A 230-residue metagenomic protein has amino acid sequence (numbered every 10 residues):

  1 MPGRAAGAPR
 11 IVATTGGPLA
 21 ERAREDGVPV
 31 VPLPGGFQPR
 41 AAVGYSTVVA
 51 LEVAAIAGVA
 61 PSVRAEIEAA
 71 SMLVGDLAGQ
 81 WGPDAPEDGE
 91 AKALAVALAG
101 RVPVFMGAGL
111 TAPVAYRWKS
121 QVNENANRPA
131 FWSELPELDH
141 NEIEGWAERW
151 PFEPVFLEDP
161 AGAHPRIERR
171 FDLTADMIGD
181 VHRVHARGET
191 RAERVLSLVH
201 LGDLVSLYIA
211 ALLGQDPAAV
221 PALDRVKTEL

Functional and structural regions predicted by a protein language model:
M1-L77, V96, P160-D176, D180-H182: Glycine-rich phosphate-binding loops that contact phosphosugars or nucleotide phosphates
P2, Q121, Y208: Rossmann-fold NAD(P)-dependent oxidoreductase module
P9-I11, P29-V30, V102-V104, R128-F131 (+2 more regions): Structural motif
F37-P39, A55-E153, L230: Active-site phosphate/pyrophosphate-binding segments
A42-V49, V114, W118, R170 (+2 more regions): Catalytic-loop motifs flanking and including active-site residues across diverse enzymes
E144-P221: C-terminal active-site/capping subdomain that shapes the small-molecule cofactor and substrate pocket of enzyme
V220-L230: A short, charged, Gly/Pro-tolerant segment at domain boundaries
